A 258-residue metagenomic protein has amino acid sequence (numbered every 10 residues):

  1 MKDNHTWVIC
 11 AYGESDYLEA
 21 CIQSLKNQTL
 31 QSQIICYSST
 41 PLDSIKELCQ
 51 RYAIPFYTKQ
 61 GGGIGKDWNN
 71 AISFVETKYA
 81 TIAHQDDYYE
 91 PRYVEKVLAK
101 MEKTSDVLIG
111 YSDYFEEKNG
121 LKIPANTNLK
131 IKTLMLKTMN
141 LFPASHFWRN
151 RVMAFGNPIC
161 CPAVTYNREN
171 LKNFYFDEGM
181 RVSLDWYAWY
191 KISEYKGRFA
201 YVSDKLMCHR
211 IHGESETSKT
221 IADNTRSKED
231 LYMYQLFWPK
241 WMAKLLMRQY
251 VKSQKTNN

Functional and structural regions predicted by a protein language model:
M1-S24: N-proximal low-complexity "stem/linker" segments adjacent to membrane-targeting elements
Q23-S32: Short, acidic, metal-binding catalytic loop of nucleotide-sugar glycosyltransferases
L30, C36-K46: A conserved acidic beta->alpha catalytic loop
K59-V75: Glycine-rich, basic loop-to-helix element that forms the pyrophosphate-binding segment of sugar-nucleotide handling
A80: Short aromatic/hydrophobic "clamp" motif used to bind/position activated sugar donors
H84-Y88, D113: The conserved acidic donor/metal-binding loop of glycosyltransferases
R92-I131: Conserved donor NDP-sugar-binding/catalytic core segment of glycosyltransferases
L136-T225: Conserved nucleotide-sugar donor-binding catalytic segment
